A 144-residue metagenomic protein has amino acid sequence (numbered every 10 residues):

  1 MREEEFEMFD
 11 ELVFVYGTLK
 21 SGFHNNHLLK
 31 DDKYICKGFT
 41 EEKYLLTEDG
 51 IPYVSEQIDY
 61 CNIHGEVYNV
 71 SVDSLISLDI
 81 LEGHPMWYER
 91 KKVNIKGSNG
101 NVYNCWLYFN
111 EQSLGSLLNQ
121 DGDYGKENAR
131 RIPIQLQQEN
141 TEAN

Functional and structural regions predicted by a protein language model:
R2-N144: Glycine-aromatic micro-motifs
